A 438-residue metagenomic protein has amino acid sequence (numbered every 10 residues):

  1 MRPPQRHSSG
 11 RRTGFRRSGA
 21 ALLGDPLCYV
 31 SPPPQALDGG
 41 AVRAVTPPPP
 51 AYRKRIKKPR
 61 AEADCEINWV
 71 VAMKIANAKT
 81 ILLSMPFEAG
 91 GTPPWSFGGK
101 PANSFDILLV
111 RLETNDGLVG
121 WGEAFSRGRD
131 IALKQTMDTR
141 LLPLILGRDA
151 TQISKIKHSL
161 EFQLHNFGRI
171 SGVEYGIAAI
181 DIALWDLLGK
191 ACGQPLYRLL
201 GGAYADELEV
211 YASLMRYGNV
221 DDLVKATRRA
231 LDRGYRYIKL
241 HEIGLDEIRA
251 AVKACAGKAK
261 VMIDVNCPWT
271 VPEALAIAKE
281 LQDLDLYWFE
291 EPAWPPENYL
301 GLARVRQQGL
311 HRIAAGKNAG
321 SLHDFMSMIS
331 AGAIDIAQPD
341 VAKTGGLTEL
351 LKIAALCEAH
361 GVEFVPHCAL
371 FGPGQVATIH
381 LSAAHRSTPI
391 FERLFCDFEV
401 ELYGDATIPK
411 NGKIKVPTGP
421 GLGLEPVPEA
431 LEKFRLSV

Functional and structural regions predicted by a protein language model:
A72-P143, L431-V438: N-terminal basic, low-complexity leaders that serve as flexible interaction/assembly modules and, when applicable, as
K74-G90, P101-F105, I353, A369-V438: Flexible C-terminal active-site loop/helix
I75, G117, L141, I180 (+7 more regions): Conserved, mostly hydrophobic/aromatic
E113-A191: Metal- or metallocofactor-binding catalytic centers and their adjacent structured scaffolds across diverse enzyme
F167, C192-R216, A251, A256-K258: N-terminal small/glycine-rich loop or linker at the start of catalytic domains across soluble metabolic enzymes
L208-D221, V265-T270, A314: Active-site mouth loops of central-metabolism enzymes
L240, L245-P373: Catalytic core of soluble alpha/beta enzymes
